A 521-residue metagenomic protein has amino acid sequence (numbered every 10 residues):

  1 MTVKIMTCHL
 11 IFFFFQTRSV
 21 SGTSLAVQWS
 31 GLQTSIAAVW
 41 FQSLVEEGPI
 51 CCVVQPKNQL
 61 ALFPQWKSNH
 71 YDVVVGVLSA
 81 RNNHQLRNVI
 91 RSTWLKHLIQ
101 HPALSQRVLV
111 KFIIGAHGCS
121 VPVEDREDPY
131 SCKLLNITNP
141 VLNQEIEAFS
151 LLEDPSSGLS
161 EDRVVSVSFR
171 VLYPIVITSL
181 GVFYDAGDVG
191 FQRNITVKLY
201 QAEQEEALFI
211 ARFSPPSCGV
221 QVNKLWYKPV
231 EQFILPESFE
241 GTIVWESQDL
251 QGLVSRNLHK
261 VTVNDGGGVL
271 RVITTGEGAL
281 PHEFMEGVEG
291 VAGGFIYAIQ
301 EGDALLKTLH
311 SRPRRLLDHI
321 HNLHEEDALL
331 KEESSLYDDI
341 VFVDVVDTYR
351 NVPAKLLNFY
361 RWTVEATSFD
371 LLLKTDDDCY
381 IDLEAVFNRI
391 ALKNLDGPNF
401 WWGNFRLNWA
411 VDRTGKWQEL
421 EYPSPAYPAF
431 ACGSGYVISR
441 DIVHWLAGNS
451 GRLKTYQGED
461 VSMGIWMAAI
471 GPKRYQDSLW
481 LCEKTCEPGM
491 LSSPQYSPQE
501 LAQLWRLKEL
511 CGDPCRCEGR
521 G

Functional and structural regions predicted by a protein language model:
M1-V39: N-terminal signal-anchor transmembrane helix specifying type II single-pass membrane topology of secretory-pathway
K4, Q300-S311, R440, R452-G521: C-terminal catalytic/acceptor-binding lobe
Q106, K111-N143, R312-D370: Active-site-proximal specificity loops/subdomain of glycosyltransferases
G118, D128-N143, V189-G278: Aromatic- and Gly/Pro-enriched, solvent-exposed loop/edge beta-strand patches characteristic of beta-rich domains
S120, T138-G158, E332, Y349-P353 (+4 more regions): Conserved catalytic core of nucleotide-sugar-dependent glycosyltransferases
V165-V167, K260-L323: PGST-rich, cysteine-poor low-complexity/disordered linker and tail segments that act as flexible spacers
S166-V176, G187, V230-E237, S439: Extracellular and analogous surface-interaction loops
I175-G187, T242-W245: A short beta-strand element within beta-rich, extracytoplasmic domains of secreted/secretory-pathway proteins
